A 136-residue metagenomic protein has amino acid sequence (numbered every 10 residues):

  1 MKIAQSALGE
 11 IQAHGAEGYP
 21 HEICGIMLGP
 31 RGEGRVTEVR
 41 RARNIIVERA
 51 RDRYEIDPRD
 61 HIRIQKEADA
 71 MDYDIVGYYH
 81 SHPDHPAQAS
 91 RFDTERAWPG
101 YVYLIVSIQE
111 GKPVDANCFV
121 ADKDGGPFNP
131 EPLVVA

Functional and structural regions predicted by a protein language model:
M1-I75, P83-A136: Conserved beta-strand-loop surface patch within small alpha/beta domains used for substrate/adaptor or ligand engagement
Y78: Conserved, mostly hydrophobic/aromatic
